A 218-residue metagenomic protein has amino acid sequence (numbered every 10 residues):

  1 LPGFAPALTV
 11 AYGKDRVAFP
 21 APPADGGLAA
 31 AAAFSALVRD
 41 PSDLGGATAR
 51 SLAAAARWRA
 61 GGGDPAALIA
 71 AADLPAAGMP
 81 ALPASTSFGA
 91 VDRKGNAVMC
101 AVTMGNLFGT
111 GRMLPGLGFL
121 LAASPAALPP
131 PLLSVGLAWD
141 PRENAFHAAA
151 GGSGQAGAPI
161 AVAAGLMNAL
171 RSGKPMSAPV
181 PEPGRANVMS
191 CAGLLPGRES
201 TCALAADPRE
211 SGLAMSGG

Functional and structural regions predicted by a protein language model:
L1-A21: Long, well-ordered, tryptophan-enriched scaffold segments
P2-P6, A56, G63-A66: Glycine-rich, mobile lid/loop segments that gate access to catalytic sites or pores
L8, R93, P181-G218: Cofactor-centric catalytic regions
F19, A149-A150, A203-L204: Short amphipathic beta-strand/extended segments with alternating polar/hydrophobic composition
P22, S153, A205-P208: Secondary-structure transition/turn motif
A24-G62, M79-A192: Proteins synthesized as precursors that undergo proteolytic processing into mature forms
P65-A76: Charge-dense, extended regions
